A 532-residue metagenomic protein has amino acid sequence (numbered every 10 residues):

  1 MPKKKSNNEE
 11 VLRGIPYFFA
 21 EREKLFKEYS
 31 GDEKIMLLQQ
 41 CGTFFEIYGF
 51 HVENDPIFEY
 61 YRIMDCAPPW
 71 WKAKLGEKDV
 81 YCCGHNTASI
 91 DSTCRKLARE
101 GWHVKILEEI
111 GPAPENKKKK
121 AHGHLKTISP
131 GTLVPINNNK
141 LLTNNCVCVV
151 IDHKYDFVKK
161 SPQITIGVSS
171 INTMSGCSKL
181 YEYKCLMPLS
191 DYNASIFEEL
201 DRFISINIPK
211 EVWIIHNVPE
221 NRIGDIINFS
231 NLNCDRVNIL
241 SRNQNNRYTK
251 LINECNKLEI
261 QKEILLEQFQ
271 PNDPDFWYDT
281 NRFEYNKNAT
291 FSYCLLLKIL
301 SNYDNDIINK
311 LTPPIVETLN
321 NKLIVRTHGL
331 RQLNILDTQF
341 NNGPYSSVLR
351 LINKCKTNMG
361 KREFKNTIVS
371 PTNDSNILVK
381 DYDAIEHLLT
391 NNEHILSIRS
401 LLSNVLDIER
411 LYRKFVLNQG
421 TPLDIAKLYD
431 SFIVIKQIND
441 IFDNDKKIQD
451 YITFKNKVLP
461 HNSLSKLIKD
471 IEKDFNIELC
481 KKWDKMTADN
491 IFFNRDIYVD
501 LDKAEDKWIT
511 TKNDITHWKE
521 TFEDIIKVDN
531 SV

Functional and structural regions predicted by a protein language model:
M1-V369, N376-T390, R410-R413, L417 (+3 more regions): Basic, polar low-complexity surface loops/patches
S375-N376, K436: A short hydrophobic/aromatic micro-motif that marks alpha-helical segments and, especially, helix-coil
L396: Structured mid-domain segments that build the active-site/substrate or prosthetic-cofactor binding neighborhood
R399: Aromatic-lined, polymer-binding surfaces characteristic of secreted/periplasmic polysaccharide-degrading enzymes
L402-V532: Charged, amphipathic alpha-helical segments characteristic of ABC-type P-loop ATPases involved in chromosome
